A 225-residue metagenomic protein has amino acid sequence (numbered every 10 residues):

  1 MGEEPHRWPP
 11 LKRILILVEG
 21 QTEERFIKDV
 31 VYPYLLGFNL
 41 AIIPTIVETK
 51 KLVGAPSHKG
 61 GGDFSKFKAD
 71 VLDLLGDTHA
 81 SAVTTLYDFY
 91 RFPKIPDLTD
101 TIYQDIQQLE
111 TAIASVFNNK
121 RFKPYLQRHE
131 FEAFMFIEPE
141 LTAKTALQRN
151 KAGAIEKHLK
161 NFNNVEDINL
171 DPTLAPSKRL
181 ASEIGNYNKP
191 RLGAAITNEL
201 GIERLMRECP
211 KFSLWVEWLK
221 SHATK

Functional and structural regions predicted by a protein language model:
M1-L11, E24-G54, K68-K225: C-terminal accessory helical subdomains adjacent to catalytic cores in phosphodiester- and nucleotide-handling enzymes
L15-R25: Catalytic nucleophile-elbow at a beta strand-turn-alpha helix junction centered on a G-D-S/GDSL motif, marking
S57-F64: Non-catalytic terminal and connector segments of soluble metabolic enzymes
